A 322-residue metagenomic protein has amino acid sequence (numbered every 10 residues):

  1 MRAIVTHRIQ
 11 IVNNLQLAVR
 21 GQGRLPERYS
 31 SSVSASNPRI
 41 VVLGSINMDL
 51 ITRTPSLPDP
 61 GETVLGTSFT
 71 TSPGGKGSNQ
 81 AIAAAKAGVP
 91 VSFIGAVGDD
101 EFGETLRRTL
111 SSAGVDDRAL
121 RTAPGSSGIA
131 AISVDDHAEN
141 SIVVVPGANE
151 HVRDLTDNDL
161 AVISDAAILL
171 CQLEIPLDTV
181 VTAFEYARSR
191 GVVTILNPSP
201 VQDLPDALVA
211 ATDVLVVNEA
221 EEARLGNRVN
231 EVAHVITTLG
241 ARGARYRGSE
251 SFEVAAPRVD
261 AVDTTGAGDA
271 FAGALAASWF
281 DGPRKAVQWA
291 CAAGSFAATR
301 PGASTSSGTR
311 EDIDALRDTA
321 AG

Functional and structural regions predicted by a protein language model:
A3, H7-A96, G103-T105, S111 (+1 more regions): Glycine-rich phosphate/adenosyl-contacting loop at the front of the ribokinase-like
P60-T63, T71, K86-I168, A315-G322: Conserved N-terminal subdomain of the carbohydrate kinase-like
A85-K86, H234, L239, A255-G322: Conserved post-catalytic alpha-helical subdomain immediately downstream of the catalytic base and nucleotide-binding
G114, A148-D154, T194-V201, V254-A256: Short gly/ser/thr-rich secondary-structure transition/capping motifs
A161-V162, L208, R228: Structural alpha-helical scaffold elements that stabilize or flank donor/cofactor-binding regions in carbohydrate
A187-I195: Short beta-strand/loop segments at the ligand-binding rim of alpha/beta enzyme cores
V214-D260: Conserved phosphate-donor
